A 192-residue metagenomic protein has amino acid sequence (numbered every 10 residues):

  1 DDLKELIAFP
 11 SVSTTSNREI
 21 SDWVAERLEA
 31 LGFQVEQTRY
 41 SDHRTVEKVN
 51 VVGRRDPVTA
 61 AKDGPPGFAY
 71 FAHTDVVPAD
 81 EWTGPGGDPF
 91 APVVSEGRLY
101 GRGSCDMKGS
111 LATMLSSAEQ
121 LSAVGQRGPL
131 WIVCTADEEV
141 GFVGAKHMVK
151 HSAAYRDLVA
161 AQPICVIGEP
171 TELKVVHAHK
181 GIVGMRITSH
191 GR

Functional and structural regions predicted by a protein language model:
D1-R102, A123-R127: Acidic/His- and Gly-rich active-site-bordering loop/insert found across diverse amide/peptide-bond hydrolases
K4, Q34-Q37, K48, K62 (+5 more regions): Context-gated lysine
V52, D56-V58, V77, K108 (+2 more regions): Intrinsic disorder/low-complexity detector
E96-L99, G109-S117, S122-R192: Fold-level recognition of mixed alpha/beta catalytic cores in primary-metabolism enzymes, strongest
C105: Loop-rich non-cytosolic ectodomains and luminal regions
